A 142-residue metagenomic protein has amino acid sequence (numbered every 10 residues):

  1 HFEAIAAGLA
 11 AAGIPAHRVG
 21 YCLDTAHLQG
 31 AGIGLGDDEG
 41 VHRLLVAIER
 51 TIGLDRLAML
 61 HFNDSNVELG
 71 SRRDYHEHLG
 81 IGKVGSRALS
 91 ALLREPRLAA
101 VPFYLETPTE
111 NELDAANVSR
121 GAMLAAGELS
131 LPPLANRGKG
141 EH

Functional and structural regions predicted by a protein language model:
H1, G40, V84-A88, L113: Soluble or luminal CAZymes and related metallo-dependent hydrolases
H1-L79: Acidic/histidine-rich catalytic cores of soluble enzymes
F2-A6, L45-V46, S86-L93, V118-A122: Generic structural signal for well-ordered alpha-helices, preferentially at hydrophobic/aromatic core positions
A58-H61, A100-T107: Conserved active-site loop/cleft motifs that coordinate metal ions or position small ligands
D64-N66, K83-A100: Short glycine/proline-rich, acidic loop/turn segments that cap or connect secondary-structure elements
N66, Y104-L113, G138: A short, acidic, flexible beta-alpha connecting loop/helix-capping segment that sits on the rim of active
E112-L131: C-terminal helical cap(s) of enzyme catalytic domains, especially alpha/beta-barrels
G127-H142: N-terminal pre-domain/capping segments
